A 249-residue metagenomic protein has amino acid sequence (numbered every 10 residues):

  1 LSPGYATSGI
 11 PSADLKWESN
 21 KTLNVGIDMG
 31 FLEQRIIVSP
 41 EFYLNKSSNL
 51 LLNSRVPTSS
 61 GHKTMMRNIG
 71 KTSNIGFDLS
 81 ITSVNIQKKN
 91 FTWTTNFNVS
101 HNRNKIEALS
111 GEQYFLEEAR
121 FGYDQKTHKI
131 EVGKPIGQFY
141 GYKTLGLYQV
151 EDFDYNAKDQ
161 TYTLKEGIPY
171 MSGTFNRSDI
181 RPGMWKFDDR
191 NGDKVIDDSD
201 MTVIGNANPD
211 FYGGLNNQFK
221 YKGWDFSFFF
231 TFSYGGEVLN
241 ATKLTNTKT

Functional and structural regions predicted by a protein language model:
L1-K134: Extracellular/periplasmic, surface-exposed regions of secreted and cell-surface proteins
S2, S19, S47, S54-V56 (+11 more regions): Solvent-exposed, flexible loop/coil residues
G9, H62-T64, D198-M201, D210: Glycine- and acidic
E41-L44, D200, F228-Y234: Active-site proximal loops enriched in glycine and acidic residues that flank catalytic Cys/His/Asp and coordinate
R67, I86-G205, T247-K248: Conserved small-residue
D179-P182, S233-T249: Extracytoplasmic gating/loop element in the C-terminal half of outer-membrane beta-barrel translocons and assembly
N206-G236: C-terminal substrate/ligand-recognition segments
